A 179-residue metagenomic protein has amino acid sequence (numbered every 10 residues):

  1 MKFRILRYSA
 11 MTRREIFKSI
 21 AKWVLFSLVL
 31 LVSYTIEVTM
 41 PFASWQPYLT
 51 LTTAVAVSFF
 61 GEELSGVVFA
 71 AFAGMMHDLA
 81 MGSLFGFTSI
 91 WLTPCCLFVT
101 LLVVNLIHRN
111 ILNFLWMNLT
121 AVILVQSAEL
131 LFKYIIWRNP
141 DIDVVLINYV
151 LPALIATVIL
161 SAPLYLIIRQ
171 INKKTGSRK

Functional and structural regions predicted by a protein language model:
M1-K179: Terminal, non-globular segments
